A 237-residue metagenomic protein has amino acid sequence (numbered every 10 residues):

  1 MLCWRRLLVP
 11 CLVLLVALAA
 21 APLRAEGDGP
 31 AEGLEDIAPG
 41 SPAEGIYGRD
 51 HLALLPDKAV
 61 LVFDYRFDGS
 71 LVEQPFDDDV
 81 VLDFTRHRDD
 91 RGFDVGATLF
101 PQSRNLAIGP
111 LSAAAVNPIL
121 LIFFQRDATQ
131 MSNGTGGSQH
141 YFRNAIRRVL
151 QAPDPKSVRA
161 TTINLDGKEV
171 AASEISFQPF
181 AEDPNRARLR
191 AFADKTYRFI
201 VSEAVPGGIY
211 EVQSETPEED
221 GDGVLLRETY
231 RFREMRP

Functional and structural regions predicted by a protein language model:
M1-C11: Bacterial N-terminal signal peptides that target proteins for export
V9-A19: Bacterial N-terminal signal peptides
A21-A25: Sec/Tat signal peptide C-region and signal peptidase I cleavage site
E26-L111, G136-P237: Acidic, serine/threonine-rich low-complexity disordered tracts
S103-Q130: Surface-exposed, glycine/proline- and aromatic-rich loop segments on solvent-exposed faces across compartments
M131-T135: Solvent-exposed amphipathic alpha-helical surface segments
